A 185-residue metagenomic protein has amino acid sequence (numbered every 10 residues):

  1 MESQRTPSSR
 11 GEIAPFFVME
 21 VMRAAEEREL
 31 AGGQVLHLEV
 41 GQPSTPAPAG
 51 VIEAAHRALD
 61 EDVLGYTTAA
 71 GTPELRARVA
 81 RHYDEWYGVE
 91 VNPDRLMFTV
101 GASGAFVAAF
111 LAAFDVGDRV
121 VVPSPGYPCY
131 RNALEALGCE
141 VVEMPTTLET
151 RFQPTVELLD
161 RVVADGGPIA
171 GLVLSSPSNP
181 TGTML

Functional and structural regions predicted by a protein language model:
E2-P7, G11-G101, A108: N-terminal small-domain helix-loop-helix segment of the aminotransferase-like
V35, G117, P168-I169: Local beta-strand N-terminus motif with an aromatic residue
P43, S103, Y127, S176-P180: Short glycine-rich anion-binding loops that position phosphate/pyrophosphate groups of nucleotides and phosphorylated
P46-P48, F106, Y130-R131, T181-G182: Glycine/Thr-rich phosphate-binding loops of Rossmann-like dinucleotide-binding domains
F110-L134: Conserved PLP-anchoring active-site segment centered on the Schiff-base-forming lysine
A136-V141: A short helix-loop-beta submotif of the ANL/AMP-binding
V142, T146-L185: Active-site phosphate-binding strand-loop segment of PLP-dependent enzymes
